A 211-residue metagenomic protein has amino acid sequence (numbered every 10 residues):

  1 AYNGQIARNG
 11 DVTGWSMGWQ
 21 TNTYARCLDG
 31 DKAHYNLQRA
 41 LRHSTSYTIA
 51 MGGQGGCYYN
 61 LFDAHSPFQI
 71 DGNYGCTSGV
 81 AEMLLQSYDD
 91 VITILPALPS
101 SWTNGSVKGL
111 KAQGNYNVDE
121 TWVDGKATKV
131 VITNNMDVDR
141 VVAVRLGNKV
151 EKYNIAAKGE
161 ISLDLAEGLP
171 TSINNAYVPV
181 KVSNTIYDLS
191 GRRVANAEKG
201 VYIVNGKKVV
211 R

Functional and structural regions predicted by a protein language model:
A1-V91, T128: Active-site core of glycosidic bond-cleaving carbohydrate-active enzymes
A1-Y2, C27, A64-N148, K158 (+1 more regions): Carbohydrate-active enzyme catalytic cores, enriched for enzymes that act on polyanionic acidic polysaccharides
V138, E198-G200: A glycine-anchored, Pro-Gly-centered beta-turn/N-cap motif
E151-I161: Intrinsically disordered, low-complexity Pro/Gly/Ser/Thr-rich segments with frequent PxxP/GP/PP motifs and embedded
E167-S190: Residue-level detector of functionally pivotal "anchor" positions at catalytic/ligand-binding pockets or at interdomain
V201-R211: C-terminal tail/sorting-segment detector
